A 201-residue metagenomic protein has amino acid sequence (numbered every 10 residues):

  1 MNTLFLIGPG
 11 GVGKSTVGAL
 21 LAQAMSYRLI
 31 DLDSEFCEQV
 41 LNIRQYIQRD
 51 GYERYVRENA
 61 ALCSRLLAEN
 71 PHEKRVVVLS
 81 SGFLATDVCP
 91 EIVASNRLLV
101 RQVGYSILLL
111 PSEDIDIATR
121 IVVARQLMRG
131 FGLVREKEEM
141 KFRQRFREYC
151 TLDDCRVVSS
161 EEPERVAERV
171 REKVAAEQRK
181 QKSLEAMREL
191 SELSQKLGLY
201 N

Functional and structural regions predicted by a protein language model:
P9: P-loop (Walker A) phosphate-binding loop of NTP-binding proteins
V12: ATP-binding Walker
S15: Walker A/P-loop
A19, Q23-S64: Conserved substrate/cofactor phosphate-moiety recognition/catalytic segment in nucleotide-dependent phosphotransferases
A24, Y105, R145-N201: NTP-dependent small-molecule kinase module
R54-V100: Glycine-rich phosphate-binding loop used to anchor ATP phosphates in small-molecule kinases, encompassing both
V100-R147: A glycine- and Lys/Arg-enriched "phosphate-lid" helix/loop adjacent to the NTP-binding pocket of small-molecule kinases
